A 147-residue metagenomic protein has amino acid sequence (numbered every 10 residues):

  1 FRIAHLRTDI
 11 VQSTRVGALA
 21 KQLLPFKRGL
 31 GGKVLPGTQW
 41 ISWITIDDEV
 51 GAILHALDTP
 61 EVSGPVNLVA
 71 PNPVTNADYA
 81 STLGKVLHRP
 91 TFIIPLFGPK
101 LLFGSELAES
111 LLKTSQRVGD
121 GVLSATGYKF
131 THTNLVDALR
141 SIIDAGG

Functional and structural regions predicted by a protein language model:
F1, V11-K21, A56-V66: Glycine/proline-rich active-site loop of Rossmann-fold NAD(P)-dependent oxidoreductases
A4: Rossmann-like NAD(H)/NADP(H) cofactor-binding core
R7-T8: Conserved SDR Rossmann-fold cofactor-binding beta-strand/turn motif
K21-I44, D48, A52: A conserved pocket-lining segment of Rossmann-fold NAD(P)-dependent short-chain dehydrogenase/reductase
I46, N76-S81, F103-K129: Conserved C-terminal active-site "lid" loop/helix of NAD(P)H-dependent oxidoreductases that clamps the redox cofactor
E49, I53, L68, Y79 (+2 more regions): Non-catalytic, hydrophobic alpha-helical segments
A52, T59-E106, G146-G147: Mid/C-terminal beta-alpha module of Rossmann-like enzyme folds, strongest in SDR-family dehydrogenases/epimerases
T133-G147: Amphipathic terminal alpha-helices
